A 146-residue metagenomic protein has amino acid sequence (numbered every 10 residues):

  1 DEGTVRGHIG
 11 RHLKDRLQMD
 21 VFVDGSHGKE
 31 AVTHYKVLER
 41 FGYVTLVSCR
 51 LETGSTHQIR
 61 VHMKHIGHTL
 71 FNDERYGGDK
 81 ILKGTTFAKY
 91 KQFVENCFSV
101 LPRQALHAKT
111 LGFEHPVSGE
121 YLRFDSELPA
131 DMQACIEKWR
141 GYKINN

Functional and structural regions predicted by a protein language model:
D1-N146: RNA pseudouridine synthases
